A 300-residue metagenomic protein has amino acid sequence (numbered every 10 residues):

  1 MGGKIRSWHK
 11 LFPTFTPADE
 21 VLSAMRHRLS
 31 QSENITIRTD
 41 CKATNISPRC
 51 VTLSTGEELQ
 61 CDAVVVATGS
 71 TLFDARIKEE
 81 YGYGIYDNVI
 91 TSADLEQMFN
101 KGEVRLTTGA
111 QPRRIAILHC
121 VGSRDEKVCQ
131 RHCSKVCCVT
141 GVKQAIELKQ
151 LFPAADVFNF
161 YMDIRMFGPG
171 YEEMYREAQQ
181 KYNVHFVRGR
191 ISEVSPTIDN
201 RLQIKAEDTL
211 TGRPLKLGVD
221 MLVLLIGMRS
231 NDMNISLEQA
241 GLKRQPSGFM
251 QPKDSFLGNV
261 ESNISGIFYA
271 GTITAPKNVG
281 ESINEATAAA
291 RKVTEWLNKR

Functional and structural regions predicted by a protein language model:
M1-R300: Residues forming the flavin
